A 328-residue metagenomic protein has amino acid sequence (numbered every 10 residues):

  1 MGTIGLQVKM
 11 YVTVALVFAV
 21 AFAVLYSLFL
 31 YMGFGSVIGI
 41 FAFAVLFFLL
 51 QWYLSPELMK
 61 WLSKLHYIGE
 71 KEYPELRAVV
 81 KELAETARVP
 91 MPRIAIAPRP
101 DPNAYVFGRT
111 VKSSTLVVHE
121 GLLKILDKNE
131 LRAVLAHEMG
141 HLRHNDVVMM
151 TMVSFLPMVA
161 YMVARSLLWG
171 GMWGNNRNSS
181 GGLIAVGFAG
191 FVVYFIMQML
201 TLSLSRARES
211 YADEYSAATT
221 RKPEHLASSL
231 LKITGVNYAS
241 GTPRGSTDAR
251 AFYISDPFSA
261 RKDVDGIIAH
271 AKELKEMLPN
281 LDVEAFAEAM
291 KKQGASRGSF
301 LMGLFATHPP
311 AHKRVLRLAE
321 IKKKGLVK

Functional and structural regions predicted by a protein language model:
M1-F107, S154-L202, R206, S210 (+5 more regions): Hydrophobic or amphipathic, alpha-helical segments that drive membrane association/targeting
I68, E120-A133, L200: Short pre-active-site segment immediately N-terminal to the catalytic Zn-binding motif
L83, H141-L142, Y215, T219: Short alpha-helical functional segments enriched in proximate histidine and acidic residues
A97, V118-L122, E138: A secondary-structure boundary/capping signal
P100-D101, F107-S114, G245-D248: A short, glycine/Asx- and small/polar-enriched loop/turn that sits immediately N-terminal to a beta-strand
V117, D127-R143, V148: Short alpha-helix carrying the canonical HExxH Zn2+-binding catalytic motif
M139-M158, P223-E224: Catalytic Zn2+-binding segment of zinc metalloproteases
E214-K232, G241-K328: C-terminal capping/extension segments of zinc metalloprotease domains
